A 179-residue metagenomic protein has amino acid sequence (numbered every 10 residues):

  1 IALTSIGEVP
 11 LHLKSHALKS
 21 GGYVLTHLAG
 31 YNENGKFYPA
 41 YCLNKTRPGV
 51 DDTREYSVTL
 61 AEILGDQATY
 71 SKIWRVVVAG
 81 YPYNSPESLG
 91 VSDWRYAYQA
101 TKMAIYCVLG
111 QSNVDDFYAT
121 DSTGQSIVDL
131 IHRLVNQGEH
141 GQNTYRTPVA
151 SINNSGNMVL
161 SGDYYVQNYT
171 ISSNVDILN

Functional and structural regions predicted by a protein language model:
I1-T144: Short, surface-exposed polybasic-aromatic patches that bind anionic ligands, especially phosphate groups
A119-N179: Charged linear interaction tracts used for macromolecular binding and regulation
